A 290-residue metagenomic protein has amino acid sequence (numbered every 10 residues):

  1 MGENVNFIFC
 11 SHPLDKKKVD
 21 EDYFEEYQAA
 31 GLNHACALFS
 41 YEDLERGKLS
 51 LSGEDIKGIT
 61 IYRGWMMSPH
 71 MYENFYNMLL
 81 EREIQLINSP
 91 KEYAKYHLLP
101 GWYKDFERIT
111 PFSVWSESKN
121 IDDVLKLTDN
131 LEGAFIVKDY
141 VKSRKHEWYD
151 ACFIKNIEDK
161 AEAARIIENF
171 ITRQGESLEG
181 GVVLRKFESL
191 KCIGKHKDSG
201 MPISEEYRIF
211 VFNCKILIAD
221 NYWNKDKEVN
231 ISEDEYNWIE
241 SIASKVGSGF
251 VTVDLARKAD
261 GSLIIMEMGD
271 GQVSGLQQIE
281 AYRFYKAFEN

Functional and structural regions predicted by a protein language model:
M1-Q85, D122: ATP-binding N-terminal substructure of ATP-dependent carboxylate-amine bond-forming enzymes
I8-P13, E54, N77-E205, A219-E240: Active-site nucleotide/adenylate-binding loops and adjacent lid/helix of ATP-dependent enzymes
W65, Y140, F187-E188, F210 (+3 more regions): Anionic group-transfer/hydrolysis microenvironments
H70-N74, P202-E206, F250-V251: Short, surface-exposed coil-to-beta transition loops
F135, L217-I218, V251, I264-E267: Protein kinase-like catalytic core scaffold
V211-K215, A259-G261: Short acidic-glycine loop/turn motifs at beta-strand connectors
K215, N221-N224, M268-Q272: Short beta->alpha transition motifs characteristic of CBS
E233, N237, K245-S248, R257-N290: C-terminal active-site "lid" helix and adjoining low-complexity regulatory extension at the edge of ATP-using catalytic
